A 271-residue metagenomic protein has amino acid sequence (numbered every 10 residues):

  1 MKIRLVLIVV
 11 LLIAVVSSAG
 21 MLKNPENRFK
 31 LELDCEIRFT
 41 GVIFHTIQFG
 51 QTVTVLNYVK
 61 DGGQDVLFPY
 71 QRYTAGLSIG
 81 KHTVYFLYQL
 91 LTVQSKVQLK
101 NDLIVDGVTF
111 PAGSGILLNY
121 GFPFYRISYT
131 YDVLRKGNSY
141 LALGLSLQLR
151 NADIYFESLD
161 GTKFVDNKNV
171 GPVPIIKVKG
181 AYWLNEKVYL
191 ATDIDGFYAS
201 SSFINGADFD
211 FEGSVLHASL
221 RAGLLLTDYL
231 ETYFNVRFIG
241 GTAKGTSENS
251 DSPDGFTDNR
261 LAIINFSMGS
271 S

Functional and structural regions predicted by a protein language model:
A19-L91, N265, S271: Short glycine/proline- and aromatic-enriched beta-strand/turn motifs that initiate or cap beta-hairpins
K23-P25, G62-D65, I116-G121, K163-V170 (+2 more regions): Replace "Gram-negative outer membrane beta-barrel proteins" with "bacterial and organellar outer membrane beta-barrel
L33-F39, F86-L90, L143-L149, G180 (+3 more regions): Transmembrane beta-barrel strands of outer-membrane/channel proteins
F44-V53, K96-L103, D153-T162, S200-D210 (+1 more regions): Outer-membrane beta-barrel translocator domains and adjoining extracellular loop/strand segments of Gram-negative
Y73-A75, I127-Y129, L143, I176-V178 (+2 more regions): Membrane-embedded beta-strands of outer-membrane beta-barrel proteins, especially the hydrophobic/small aromatic
K81-F86, G137-L141, E186-L190, D228-F234: Repeated loop/turn-to-beta-strand initiation elements of outer-membrane beta-barrel proteins
L149-Y229, G240-T242: Outer-membrane beta-barrel transmembrane domain signature
L224, R260-S271: Outer-membrane beta-barrel "beta-signal"
